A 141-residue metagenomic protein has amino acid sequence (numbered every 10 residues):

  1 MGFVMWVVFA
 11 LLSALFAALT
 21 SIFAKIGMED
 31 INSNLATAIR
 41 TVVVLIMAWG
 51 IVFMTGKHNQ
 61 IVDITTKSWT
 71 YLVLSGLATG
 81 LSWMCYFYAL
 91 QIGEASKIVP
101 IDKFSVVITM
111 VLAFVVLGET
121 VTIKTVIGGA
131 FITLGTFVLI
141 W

Functional and structural regions predicted by a protein language model:
M1-L12, I31, V44-L72, W83-I92 (+1 more regions): Membrane-interface interhelical linkers
V8, L12-L15, I39-V43, T70 (+3 more regions): Hydrophobic residues within alpha-helical transmembrane segments of multi-pass solute transporters/permease subunits
A14, A18, I22, W49 (+4 more regions): Hydrophobic/small/kink-forming positions within alpha-helical transmembrane segments of polytopic membrane proteins
L19-V43, I61: Juxtamembrane helix-loop-helix junctions in multi-pass membrane proteins
G27, A36, A89, V115-L117 (+1 more regions): Hydrophobic/aromatic residues within transmembrane alpha-helices of multi-pass small-molecule transporters
I31, L35-V42, M84, Q91-L112: Helix-helix packing/entry segments at the starts of transmembrane helices
A48, K124-I140: Hydrophobic transmembrane alpha-helices of multi-pass small-molecule transport proteins
V107-V126: C-terminal transmembrane-helix exit sites in multi-pass transporters
